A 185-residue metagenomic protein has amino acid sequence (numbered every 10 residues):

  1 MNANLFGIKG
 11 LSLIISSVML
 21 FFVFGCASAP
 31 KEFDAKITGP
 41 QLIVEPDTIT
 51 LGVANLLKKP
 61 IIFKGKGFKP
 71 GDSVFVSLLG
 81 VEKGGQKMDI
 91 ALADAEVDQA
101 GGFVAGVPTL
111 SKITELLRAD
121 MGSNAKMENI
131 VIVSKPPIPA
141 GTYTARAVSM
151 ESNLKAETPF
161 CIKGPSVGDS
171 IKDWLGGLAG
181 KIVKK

Functional and structural regions predicted by a protein language model:
M1-C26: Sec-dependent bacterial lipoprotein signal peptides
C26-K185: Extracytoplasmic/secretory-pathway segments with low complexity and glycosylation-like composition
